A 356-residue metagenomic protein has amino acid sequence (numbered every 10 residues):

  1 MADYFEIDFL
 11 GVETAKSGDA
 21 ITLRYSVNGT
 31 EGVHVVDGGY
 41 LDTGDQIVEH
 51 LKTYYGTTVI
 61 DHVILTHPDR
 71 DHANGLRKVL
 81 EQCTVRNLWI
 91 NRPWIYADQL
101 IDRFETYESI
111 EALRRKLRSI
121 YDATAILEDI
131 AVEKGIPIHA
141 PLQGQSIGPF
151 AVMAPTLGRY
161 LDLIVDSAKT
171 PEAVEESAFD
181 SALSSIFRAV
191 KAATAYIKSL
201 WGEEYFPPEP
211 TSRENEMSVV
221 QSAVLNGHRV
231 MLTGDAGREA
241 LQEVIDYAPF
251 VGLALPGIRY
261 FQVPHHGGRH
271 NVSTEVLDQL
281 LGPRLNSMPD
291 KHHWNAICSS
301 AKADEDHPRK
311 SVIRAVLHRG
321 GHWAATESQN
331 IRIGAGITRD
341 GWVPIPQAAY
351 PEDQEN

Functional and structural regions predicted by a protein language model:
M1-D19, E239, V244-V251, L255 (+3 more regions): C-terminal regulatory/interaction regions
A2-E6, T14, L80-R229, L317-N356: Flexible, acidic/histidine-containing loops and adjacent segments that form or flank the divalent-metal
A2-G56, R213-E239: Conserved beta-strand hairpin/beta-sheet module of binuclear metal-dependent hydrolase folds, prominently
S17, L41-D42, P68-N74, I95-D98 (+6 more regions): Active-site environment of divalent metal-dependent phosphoester hydrolases
E31-G32, T43-I90, V251-H270: Active-site metal-binding motif and surrounding structural segment of the metallo-beta-lactamase
V48-E49, L76-K78, I101-D102, V244-D246 (+2 more regions): Short amphipathic alpha-helical segments
I60-V63, T84-P93, F150, I258-F261 (+2 more regions): Hydrophobic beta-strand segments of well-ordered beta-sheets in folded domains
Q221-N271: Long, well-ordered mid-to-C-terminal structural blocks that present hydrophobic/aromatic surfaces
